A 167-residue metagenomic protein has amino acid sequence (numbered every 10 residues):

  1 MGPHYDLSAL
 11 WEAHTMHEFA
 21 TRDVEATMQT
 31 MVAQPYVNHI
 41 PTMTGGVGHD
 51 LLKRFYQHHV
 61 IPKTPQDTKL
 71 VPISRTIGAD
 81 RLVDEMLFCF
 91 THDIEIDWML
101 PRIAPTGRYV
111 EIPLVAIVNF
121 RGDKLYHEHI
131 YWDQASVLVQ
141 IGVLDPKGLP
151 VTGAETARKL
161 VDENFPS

Functional and structural regions predicted by a protein language model:
M1-S167: C-terminal and inter-domain tail/linker signature
